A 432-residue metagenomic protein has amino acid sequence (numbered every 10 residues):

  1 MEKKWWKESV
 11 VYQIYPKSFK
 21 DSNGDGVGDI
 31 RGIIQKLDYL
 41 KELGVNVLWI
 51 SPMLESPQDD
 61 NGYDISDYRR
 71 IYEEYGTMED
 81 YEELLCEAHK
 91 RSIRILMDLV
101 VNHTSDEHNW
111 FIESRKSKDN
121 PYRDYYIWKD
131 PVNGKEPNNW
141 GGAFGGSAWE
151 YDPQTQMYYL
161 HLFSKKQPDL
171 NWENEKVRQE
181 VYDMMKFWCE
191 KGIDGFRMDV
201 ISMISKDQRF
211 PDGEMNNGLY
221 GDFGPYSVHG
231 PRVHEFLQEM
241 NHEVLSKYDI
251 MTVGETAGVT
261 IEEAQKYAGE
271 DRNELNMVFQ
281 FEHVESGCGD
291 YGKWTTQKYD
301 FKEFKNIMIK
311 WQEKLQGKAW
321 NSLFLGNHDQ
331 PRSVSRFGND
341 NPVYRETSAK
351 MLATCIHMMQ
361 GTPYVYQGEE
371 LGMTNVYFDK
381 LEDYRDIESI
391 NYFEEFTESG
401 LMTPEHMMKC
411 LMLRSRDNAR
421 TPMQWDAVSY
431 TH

Functional and structural regions predicted by a protein language model:
M1-Y430: Active-site and adjacent substrate-binding regions of carbohydrate-active enzymes
